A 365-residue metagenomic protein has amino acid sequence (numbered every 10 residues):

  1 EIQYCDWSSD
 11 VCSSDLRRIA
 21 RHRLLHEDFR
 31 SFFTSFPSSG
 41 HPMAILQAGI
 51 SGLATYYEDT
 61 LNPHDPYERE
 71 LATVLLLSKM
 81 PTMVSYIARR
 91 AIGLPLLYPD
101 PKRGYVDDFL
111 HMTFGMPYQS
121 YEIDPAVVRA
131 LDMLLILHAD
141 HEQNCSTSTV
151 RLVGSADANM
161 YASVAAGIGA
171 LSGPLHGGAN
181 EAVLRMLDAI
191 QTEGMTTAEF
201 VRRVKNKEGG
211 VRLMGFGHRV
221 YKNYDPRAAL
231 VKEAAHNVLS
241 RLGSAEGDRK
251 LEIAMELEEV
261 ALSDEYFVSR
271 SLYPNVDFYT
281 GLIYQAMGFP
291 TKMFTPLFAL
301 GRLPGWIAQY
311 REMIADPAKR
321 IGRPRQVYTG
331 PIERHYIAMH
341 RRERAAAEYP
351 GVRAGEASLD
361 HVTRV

Functional and structural regions predicted by a protein language model:
E1-V11: Single conserved hydrophobic/aromatic residue that forms the stacking wall/gate of nucleotide- or nucleobase-binding
S9-V365: Non-transmembrane, aqueous-exposed alpha-helical and coiled segments at domain scale
